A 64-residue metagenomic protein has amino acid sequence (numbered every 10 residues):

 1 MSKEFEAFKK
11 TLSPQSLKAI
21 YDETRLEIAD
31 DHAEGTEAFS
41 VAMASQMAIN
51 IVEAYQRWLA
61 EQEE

Functional and structural regions predicted by a protein language model:
M1-G35: N-terminal acidic leader/helix
L26-E64: Short, charge-rich amphipathic interface segments used for partner binding and complex assembly
